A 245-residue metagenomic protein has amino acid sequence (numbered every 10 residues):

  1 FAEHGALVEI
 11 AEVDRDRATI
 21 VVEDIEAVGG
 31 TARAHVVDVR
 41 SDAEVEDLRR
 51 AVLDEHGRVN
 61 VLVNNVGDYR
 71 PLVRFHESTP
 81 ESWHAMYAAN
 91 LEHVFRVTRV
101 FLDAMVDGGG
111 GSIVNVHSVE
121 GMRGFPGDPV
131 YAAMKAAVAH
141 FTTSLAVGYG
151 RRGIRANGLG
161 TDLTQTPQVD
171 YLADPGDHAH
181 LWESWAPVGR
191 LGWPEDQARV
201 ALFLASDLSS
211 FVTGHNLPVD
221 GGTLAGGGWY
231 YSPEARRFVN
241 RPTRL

Functional and structural regions predicted by a protein language model:
F1, R58, A139, Y149-Q165 (+1 more regions): Conserved Rossmann-fold SDR core element
L72, T213-L245: Short C-terminal tail/terminal secondary-structure segment of NAD(P)H-dependent dehydrogenase/reductase domains
V73-F75, S82-Y87, W182: Substrate-binding pocket helix/loop in short-chain dehydrogenase/reductase
T98, M134, T142: Active-site helix of classical SDR
D103, V147-G148, S210: Alpha-helical segment proximal to the catalytic Tyr-Lys
S118: Residue(s) in the substrate-gating loop at a strand-loop-helix junction that position the organic substrate next
R151, G158-L159, D177-V212, V219-G221 (+1 more regions): C-terminal helical subdomain
